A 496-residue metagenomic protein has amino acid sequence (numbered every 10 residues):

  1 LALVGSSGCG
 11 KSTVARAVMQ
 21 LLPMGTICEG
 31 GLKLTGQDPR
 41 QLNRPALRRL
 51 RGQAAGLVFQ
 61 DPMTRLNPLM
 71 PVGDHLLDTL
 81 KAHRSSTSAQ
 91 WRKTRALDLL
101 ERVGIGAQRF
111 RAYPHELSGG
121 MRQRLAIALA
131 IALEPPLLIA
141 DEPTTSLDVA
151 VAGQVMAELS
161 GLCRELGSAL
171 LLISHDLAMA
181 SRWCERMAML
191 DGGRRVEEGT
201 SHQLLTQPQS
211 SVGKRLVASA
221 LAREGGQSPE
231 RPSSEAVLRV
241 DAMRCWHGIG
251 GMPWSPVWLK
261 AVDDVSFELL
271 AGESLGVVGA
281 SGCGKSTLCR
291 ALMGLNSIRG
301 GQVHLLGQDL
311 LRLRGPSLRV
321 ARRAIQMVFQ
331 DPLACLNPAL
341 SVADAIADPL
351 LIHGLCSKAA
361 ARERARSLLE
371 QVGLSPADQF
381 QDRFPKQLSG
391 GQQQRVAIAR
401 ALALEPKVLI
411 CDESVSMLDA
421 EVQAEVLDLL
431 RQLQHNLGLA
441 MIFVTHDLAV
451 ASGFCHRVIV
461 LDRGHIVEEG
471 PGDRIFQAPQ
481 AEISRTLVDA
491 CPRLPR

Functional and structural regions predicted by a protein language model:
M19, M293: Helix-to-loop junction immediately C-terminal to a conserved catalytic motif
I27-D38, G301-D309: Conserved ABC transporter NBD signature motif
P39-G56, D74, A82, Q203-P208 (+5 more regions): ABC ATPase NBD coupling module
W91-Q108, D309, A360-Q379, D489: Conserved ABC ATPase "signature" region
E134, E405: Conserved catalytic motifs of ABC-family nucleotide-binding domains
R195-G199, E469-G470: ABC ATPase "signature
